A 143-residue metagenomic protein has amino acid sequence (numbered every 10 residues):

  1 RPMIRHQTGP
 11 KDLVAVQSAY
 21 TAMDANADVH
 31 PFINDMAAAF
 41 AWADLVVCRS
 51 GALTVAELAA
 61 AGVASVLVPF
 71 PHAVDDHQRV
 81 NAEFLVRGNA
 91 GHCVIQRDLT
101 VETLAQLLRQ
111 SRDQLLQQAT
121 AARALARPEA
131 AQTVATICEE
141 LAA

Functional and structural regions predicted by a protein language model:
R1-C48, R79-E83, H92-L104: Donor-nucleotide binding loops and adjacent catalytic segments primarily of GT-B fold Leloir glycosyltransferases
T8-K11, P71, P128: Residues in the short beta-alpha loop(s) of Rossmann-like NAD(P)-binding domains
M36-Q78: A donor-sugar binding/catalytic signature common to diverse glycosyltransferases and related nucleotide-sugar
L99-D113, A135, E139: Two-component system phosphotransfer/interaction surface
Q114-P128: A short, well-ordered alpha-helix in the C-terminal region of glycosyltransferases
R127-A143: C-terminal alpha-helical cap of glycosyltransferases
